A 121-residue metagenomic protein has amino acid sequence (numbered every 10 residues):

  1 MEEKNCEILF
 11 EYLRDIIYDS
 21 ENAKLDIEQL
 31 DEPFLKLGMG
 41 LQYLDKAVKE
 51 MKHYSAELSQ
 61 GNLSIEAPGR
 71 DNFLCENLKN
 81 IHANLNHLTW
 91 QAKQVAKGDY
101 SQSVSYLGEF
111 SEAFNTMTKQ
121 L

Functional and structural regions predicted by a protein language model:
M1-Q120: Polar/charged heptad-repeat coiled-coil helices used as signal-transmission/dimerization stalks
